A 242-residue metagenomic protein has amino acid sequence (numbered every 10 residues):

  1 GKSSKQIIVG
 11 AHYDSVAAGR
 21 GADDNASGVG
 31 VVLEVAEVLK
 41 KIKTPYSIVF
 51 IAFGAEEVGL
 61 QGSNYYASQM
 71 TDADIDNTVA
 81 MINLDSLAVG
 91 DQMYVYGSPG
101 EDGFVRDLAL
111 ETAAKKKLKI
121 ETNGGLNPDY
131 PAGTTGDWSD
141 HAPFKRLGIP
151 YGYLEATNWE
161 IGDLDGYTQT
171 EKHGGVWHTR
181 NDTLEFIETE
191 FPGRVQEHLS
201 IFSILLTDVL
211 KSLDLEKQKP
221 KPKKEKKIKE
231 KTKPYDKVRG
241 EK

Functional and structural regions predicted by a protein language model:
G1-S3: Short beta-strand-to-loop junctions in surface cap/lid or active-site-entrance loops
K5, V9-L60, L206: Alpha-helical metal-binding/catalytic segments enriched in His/Glu/Asp
Q6, G10, V29, L33-A36 (+8 more regions): Extracytoplasmic/secreted envelope proteins and their assembly/folding machinery, especially bacterial periplasmic
Q6, G21-V29, E56-L60, S98 (+4 more regions): Solvent-exposed, acidic/flexible segments
S15-A17, L87-Y94, L126-P128, D137-W138 (+1 more regions): Flexible glycine/proline-enriched surface loops and loop-helix/loop-strand junctions
K41-K43, K116-E121, K211-P222: Surface-exposed helix-capping loop/turn segments at secondary-structure junctions
K43, F53-Y153, N158: Metal-dependent peptidase/peptidase-like ectodomains
E160-K242: His/Asp/Glu-rich mid-to-C-terminal helical/loop segments that flank catalytic regions of hydrolases
